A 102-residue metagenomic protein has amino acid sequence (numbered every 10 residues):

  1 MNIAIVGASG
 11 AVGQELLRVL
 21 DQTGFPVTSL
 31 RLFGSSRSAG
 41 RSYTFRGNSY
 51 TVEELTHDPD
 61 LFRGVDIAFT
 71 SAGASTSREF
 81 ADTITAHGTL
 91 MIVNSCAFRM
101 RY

Functional and structural regions predicted by a protein language model:
M1-Y102: N-terminal Rossmann-like NAD(P) cofactor-binding subdomain of oxidoreductases, focused on the glycine-rich
